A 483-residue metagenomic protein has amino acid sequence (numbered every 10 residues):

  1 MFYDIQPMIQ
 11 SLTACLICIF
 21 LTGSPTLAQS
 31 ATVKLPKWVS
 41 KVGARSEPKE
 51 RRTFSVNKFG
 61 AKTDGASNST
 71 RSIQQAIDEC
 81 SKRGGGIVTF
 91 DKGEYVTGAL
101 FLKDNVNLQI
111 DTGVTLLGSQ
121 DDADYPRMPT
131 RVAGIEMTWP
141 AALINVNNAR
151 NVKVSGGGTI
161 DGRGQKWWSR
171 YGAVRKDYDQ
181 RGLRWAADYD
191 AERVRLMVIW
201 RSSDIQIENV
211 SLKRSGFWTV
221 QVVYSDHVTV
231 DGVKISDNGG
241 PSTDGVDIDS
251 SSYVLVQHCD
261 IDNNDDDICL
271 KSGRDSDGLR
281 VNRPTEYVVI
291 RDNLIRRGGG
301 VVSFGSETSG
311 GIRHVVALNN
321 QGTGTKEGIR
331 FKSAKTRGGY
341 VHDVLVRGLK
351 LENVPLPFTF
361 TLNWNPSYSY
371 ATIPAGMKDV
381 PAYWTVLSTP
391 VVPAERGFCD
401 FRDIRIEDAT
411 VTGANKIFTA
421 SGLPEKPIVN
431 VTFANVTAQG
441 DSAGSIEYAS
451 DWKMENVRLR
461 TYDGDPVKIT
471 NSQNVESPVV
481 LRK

Functional and structural regions predicted by a protein language model:
F2-D4, Q10-T89, E94-R201, Q206-E208 (+9 more regions): Extracellular "leader-to-stem" segments immediately downstream of a signal peptide or signal-anchor in secreted/lumenal
E47-K49, S81, F101, Q109 (+17 more regions): Generic structural signal for beta-strand residues in well-ordered domains
S67-T70, P284, D400: Electropositive phosphate-/nucleotide-binding environments in soluble metabolic enzymes
E94, R274, T308: Residue-level signal for short, function-critical loop segments
A99-L102, T115-Q120, A142-N147, R195-R201 (+12 more regions): Glycine-rich beta-solenoid repeat tracts in large extracellular/virion proteins
T112-G113, R150-T159, S203-K213, D226-D237 (+10 more regions): Right-handed parallel beta-helix
T336-I417, F433-A438: C-terminal structural cap/anchor segments
